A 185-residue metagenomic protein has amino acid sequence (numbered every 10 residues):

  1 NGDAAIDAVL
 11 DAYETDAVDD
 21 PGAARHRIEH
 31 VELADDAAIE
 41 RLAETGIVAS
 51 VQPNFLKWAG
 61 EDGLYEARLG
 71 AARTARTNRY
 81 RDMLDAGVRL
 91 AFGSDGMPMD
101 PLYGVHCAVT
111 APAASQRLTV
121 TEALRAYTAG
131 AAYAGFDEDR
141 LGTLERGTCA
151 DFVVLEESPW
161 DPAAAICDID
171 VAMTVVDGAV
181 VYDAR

Functional and structural regions predicted by a protein language model:
A4-H26, H30-V31, E40, I47-P159 (+1 more regions): His/Asp/Glu-enriched, well-ordered alpha-helical/loop segment that forms or immediately abuts the divalent-metal
L33-D35: Short acidic loop-to-helix transition motifs that present clustered carboxylates
P159-A165: Short, Lys/Arg- and Gly-enriched loop/turn segments at beta-strand edges
A165-T174: Short, compositionally biased
